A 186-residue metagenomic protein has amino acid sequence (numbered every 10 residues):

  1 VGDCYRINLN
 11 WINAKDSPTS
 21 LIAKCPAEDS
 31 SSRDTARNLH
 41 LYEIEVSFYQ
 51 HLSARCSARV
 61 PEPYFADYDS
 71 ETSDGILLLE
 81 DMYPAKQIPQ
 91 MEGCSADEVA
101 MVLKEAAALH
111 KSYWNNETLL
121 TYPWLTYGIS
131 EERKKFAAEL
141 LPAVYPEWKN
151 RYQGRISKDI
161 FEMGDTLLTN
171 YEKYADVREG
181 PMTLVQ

Functional and structural regions predicted by a protein language model:
V1-D74, G180-L184: Conserved NTP-binding catalytic cores of kinases and kinase-like/nucleotidyltransferase enzymes across multiple kinase
G2, S20, I76, A100-A107: Non-catalytic, well-ordered alpha-helical scaffold segments
I7-N8, N38-H40, F65, E80 (+3 more regions): General N-terminal targeting signals
I22-A27, E80-Y83, Y145-E147: Short amphipathic alpha-helical segments, especially helix-boundary/capping motifs
Y49-R55, R59, A66, D81-A85 (+1 more regions): Mid-sequence acidic-hydrophobic segments that form the walls of catalytic/ligand-binding cavities or oligomerization
F65-M101: Conserved structural core of kinase catalytic domains
K86-Q186: ATP-dependent phospho-/nucleotidyl transfer catalytic cores
